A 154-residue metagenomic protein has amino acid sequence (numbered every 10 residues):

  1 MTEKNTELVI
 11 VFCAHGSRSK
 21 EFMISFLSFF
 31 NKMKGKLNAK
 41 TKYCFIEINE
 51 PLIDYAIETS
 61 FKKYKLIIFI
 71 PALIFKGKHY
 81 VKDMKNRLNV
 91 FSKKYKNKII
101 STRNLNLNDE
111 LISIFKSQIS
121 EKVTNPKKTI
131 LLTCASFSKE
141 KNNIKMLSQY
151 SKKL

Functional and structural regions predicted by a protein language model:
M1-L154: Active-site-proximal alpha-helix that buttresses catalytic centers in soluble enzyme cores
